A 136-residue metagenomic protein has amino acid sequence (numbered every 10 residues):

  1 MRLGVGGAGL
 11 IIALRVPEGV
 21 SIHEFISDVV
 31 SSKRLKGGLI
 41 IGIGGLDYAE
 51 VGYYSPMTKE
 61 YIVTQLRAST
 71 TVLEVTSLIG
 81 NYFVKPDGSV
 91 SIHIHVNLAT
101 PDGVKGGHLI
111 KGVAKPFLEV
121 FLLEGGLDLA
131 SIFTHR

Functional and structural regions predicted by a protein language model:
M1-L14: Generic N-terminal amphipathic, Lys/Arg-enriched alpha-helix
I12-A13, G37-I41, L73-E74, I94-H95 (+1 more regions): Structural motif
E18, L98-T100, L122-G126: Short, structured patches in soluble enzyme cores that scaffold and shape functional sites
S21-S69: Short, well-structured hydrophobic secondary-structure segments
G38, G44, S77-N81, G106-K111: Glycine-centered structural positions embedded in regular secondary structure
V51-Y54, D87, L109: Short acidic, glycine/serine/threonine-rich loops at helix termini
I62-G106: Mid-chain, well-packed structural core segment of small domains
G107-R136: Flexible glycine-rich active-site/ligand-binding loops centered on an Asp-His dyad
